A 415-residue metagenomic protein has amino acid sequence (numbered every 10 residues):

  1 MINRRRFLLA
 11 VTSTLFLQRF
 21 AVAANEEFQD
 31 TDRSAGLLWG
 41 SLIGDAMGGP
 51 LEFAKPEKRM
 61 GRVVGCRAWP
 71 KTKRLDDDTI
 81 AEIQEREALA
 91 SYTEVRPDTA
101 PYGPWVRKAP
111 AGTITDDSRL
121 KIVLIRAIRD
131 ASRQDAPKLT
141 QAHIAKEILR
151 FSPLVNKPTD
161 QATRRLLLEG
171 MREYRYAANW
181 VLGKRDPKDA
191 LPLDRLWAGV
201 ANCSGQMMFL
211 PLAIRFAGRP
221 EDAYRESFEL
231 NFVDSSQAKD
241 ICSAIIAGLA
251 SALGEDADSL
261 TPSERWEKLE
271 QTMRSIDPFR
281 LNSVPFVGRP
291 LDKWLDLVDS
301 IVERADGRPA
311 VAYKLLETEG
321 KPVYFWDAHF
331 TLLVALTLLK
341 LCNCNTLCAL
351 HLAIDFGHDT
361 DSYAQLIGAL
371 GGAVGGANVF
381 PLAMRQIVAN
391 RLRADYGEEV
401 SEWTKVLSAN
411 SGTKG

Functional and structural regions predicted by a protein language model:
M1-T14: N-terminal secretory signal peptides and thylakoid transit peptides that target proteins across membranes
F7-L8, A24-G415: Structured, active/binding-site neighborhoods that engage oxygen-rich ligands
L17-A21: C-terminal segment of classical bacterial N-terminal signal peptides
